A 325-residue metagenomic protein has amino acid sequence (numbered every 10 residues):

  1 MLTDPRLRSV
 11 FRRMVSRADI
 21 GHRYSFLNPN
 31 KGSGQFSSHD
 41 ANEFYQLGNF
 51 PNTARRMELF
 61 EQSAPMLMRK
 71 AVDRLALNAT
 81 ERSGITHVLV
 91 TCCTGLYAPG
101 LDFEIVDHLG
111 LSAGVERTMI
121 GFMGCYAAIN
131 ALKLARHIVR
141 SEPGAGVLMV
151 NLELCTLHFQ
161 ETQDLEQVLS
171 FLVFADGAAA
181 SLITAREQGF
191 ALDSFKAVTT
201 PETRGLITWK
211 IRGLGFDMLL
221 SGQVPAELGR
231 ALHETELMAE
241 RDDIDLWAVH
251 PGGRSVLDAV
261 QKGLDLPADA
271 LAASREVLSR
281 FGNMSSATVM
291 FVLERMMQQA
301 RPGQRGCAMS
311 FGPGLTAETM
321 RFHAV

Functional and structural regions predicted by a protein language model:
M1-L59, G146, C155, F159-R230 (+3 more regions): Condensing-enzyme catalytic core mediating Claisen C-C bond formation in acyl metabolism
G48-S83, H87-L89, C93-L96: Hydrophobic alpha-helical hairpins/lids featuring a short glycine-rich hinge
P51, S83-H87, D107-G121, T162-E166 (+1 more regions): Glycine/charged-rich beta-loop-alpha catalytic/anionic-binding loops adjacent to active sites
A71-I85, L232-L246, L264, M296-A300: Phosphate/pyrophosphate-binding loops at sites that engage ATP/ADP/AMP, CoA/4′-phosphopantetheine, polyphosphate
S83-T86, A113-E116, S141-V147, V168-L169 (+4 more regions): Short coil/turn connectors at secondary-structure junctions
C93-T94, S112-G114, M119-R140, G229 (+1 more regions): Claisen-condensing/thiolase-fold acyl-transfer catalytic domains that form or cleave C-C bonds in fatty acid
L96-L111, M149-Q160, R204-I207, L257-L271: Acidic-glycine-rich active-site phosphate/pyrophosphate-binding loop
